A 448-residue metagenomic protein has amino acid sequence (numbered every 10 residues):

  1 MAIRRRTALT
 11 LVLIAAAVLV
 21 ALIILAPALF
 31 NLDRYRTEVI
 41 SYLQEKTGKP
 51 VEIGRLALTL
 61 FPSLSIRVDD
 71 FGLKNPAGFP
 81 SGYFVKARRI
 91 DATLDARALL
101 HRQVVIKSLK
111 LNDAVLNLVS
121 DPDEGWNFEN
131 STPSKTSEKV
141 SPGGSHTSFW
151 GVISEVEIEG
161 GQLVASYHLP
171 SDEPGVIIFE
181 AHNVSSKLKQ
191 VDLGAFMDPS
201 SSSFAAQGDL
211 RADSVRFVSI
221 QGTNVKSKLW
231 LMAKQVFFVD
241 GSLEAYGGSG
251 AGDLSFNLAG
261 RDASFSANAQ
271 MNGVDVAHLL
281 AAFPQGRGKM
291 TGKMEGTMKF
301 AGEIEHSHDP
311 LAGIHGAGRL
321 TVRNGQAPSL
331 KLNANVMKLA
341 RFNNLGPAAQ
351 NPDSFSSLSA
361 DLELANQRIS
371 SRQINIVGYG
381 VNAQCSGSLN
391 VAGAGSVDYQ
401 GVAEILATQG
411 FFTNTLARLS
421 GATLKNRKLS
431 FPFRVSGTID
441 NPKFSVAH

Functional and structural regions predicted by a protein language model:
M1-G48: N-terminal type II signal-anchor transmembrane helix that functions as the membrane-insertion/stop-transfer segment
A2-A17, I24, K289, E303-I314 (+1 more regions): Extended terminal
G48-E52, G78-L94, I106, S171-K189 (+8 more regions): Amphipathic hydrophobic-ligand
K49, L64, D69-S201, G325-Q350 (+1 more regions): Secondary-structure transition motifs
G54-S65: Short edge beta-strands and adjacent turn/loop segments
L56, D69-K74, A114-L116, E159-H168 (+5 more regions): Generic short beta-strand segments
D70-F71, L210-V215, D240-A245, R372-G378: Short beta-strand segments that buttress and anchor functional surface loops
P80-Y83, V176-V236, L243-A245, L258-G260 (+3 more regions): Beta-propeller and related beta-repeat scaffolds in trafficking/envelope systems
